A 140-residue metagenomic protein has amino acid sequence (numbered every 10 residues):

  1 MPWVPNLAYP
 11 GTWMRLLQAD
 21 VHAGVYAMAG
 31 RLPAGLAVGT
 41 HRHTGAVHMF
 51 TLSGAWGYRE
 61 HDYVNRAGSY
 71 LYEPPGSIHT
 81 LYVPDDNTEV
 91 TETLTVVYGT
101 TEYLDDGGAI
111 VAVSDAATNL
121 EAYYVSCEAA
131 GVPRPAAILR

Functional and structural regions predicted by a protein language model:
M1-G24, S114, E121-R140: A short, N-terminal "cap"/entry segment at the start of jelly-roll beta-barrel domains of the cupin/DSBH fold
G11, R15-Q18, A23-R42, P74-I78: Conserved short histidine dyad/triad with adjacent acidic residue
V21-H22, H48, W56-T80: Short acidic-glycine-tyrosine-enriched beta hairpin
V25, R42-T44, Y63-V64, D85-D86: Short glycine/proline-enriched turns and hinge-like loops at secondary-structure junctions
M28-A29, E60, D105-G108: A short secondary-structure junction signal
R31-P33, H41-Y58, L94-G99: Short, conserved beta-strand element in jelly-roll/cupin
R66, P75-D106: Ligand-binding loop in jelly-roll beta-barrel domains
G108-T118: Short intrinsically disordered coil segments
